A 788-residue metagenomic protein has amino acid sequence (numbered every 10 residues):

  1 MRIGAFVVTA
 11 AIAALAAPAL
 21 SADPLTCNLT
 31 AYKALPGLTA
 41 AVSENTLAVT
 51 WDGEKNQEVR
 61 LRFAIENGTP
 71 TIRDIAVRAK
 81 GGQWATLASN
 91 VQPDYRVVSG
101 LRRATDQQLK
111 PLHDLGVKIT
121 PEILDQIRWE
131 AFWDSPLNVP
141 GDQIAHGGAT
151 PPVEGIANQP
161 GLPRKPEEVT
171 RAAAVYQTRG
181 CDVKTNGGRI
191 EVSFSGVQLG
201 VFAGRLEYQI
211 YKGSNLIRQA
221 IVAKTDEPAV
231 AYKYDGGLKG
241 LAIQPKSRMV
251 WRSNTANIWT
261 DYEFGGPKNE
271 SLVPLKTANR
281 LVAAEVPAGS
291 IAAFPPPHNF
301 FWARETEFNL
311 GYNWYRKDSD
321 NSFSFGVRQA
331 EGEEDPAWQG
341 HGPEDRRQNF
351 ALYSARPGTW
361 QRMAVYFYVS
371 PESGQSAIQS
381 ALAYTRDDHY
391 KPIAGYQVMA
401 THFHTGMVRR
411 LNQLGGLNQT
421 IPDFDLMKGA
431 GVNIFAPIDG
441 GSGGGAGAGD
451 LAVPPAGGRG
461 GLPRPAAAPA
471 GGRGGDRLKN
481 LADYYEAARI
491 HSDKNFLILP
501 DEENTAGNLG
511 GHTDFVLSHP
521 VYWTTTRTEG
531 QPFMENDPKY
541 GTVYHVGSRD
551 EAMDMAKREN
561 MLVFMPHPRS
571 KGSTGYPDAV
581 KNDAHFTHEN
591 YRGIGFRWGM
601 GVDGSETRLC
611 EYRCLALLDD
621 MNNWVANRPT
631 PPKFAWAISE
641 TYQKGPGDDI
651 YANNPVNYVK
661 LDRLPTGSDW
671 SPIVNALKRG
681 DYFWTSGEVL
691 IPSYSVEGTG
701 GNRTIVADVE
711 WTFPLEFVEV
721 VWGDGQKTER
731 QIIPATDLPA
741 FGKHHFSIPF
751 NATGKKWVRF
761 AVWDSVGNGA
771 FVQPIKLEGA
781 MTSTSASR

Functional and structural regions predicted by a protein language model:
A5-P18: Bacterial N-terminal signal peptides
A22-W51: Intrinsically disordered, low-structural-confidence terminal and linker regions
L25-K33, E54, A64-P357: Beta-strand/loop-rich accessory regions of lumenal/periplasmic or secreted enzymes, predominantly carbohydrate-active
L47, I190, I217, G701-I705: Structural beta-strand segments of beta-rich domains
I75-A174, T178-C181, Y315, R328-Q375 (+6 more regions): C-terminal functional module detector
Y232, S290-I291, H298-I421, D425-V432 (+1 more regions): Conserved structural scaffold segments of CAZyme catalytic domains across common CAZy folds
I393-N560, M565-P566, G572-Y576, R597-G599 (+3 more regions): A metal-dependent hydrolase metal-coordination microenvironment
P538-D649, G701, W711-P714, V718-E729 (+1 more regions): Domain-core and long-helix interface of multi-subunit machines
